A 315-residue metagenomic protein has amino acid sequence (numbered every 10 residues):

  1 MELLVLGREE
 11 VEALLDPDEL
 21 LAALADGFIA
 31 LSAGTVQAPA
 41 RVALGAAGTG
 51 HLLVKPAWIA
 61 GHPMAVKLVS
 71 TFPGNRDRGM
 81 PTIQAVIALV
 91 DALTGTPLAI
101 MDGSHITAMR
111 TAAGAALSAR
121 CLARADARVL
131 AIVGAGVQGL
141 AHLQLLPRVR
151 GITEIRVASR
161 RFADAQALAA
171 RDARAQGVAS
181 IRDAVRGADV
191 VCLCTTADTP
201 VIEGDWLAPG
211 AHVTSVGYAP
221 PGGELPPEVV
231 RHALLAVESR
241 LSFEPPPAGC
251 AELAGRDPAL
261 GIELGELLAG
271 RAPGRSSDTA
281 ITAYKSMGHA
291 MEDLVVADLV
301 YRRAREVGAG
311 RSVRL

Functional and structural regions predicted by a protein language model:
M1-A108, A116, D126, M291-L294 (+1 more regions): N-terminal ligand-binding/catalytic initiation module
L122-V129, G151, A208-P209: Short helix-loop-beta connector
A135-G136: Glycine-rich Rossmann-fold phosphate-binding loop(s) that bind the pyrophosphate of adenine dinucleotide cofactors
R148-D172: NAD(P)-binding Rossmann-fold cofactor-contacting core
A173-A188, G204-D205: Short acidic low-complexity segments
V190, A197-H212, L225: Rossmann-fold NAD(P) dinucleotide-binding segment
P209, V216-A272: Rossmann-fold NAD(P)-binding glycine/threonine-rich loop
L299-L315: Phosphate-binding loop/pocket of nucleotide- and phosphate-handling active sites
